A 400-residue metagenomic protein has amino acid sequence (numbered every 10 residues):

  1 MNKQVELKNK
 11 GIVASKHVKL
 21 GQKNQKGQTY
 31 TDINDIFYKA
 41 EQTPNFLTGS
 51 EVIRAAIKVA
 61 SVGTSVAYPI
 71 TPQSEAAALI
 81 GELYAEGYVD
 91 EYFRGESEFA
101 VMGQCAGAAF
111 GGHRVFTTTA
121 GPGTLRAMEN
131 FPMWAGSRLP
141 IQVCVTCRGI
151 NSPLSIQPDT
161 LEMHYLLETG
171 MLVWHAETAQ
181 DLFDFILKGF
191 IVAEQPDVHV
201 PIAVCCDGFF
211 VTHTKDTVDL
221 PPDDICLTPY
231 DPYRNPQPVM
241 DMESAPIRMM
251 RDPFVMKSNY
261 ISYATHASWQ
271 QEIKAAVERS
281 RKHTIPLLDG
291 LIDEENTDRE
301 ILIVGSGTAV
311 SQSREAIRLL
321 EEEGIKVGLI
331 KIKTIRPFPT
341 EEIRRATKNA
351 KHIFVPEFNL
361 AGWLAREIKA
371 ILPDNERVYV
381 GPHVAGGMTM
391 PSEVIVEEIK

Functional and structural regions predicted by a protein language model:
N2-H175, L187, D207, M390-E398: Thiamine diphosphate
K23, P356-K400: Peripheral docking tails and interdomain loops at the edges of cofactor- or intermediate-handling domains
T48-I53, A275-I301, R314, R318: Glycine-/acidic-rich phosphate or pyrophosphate-binding loops and their flanking alpha/beta elements
F93-E96, I330-P337, G381-G386: Short beta->alpha junction loops
G123-R126, R148-S152, D181-L182, F210-T212 (+3 more regions): Short gly/pro/ser/thr-enriched loop/turn and capping motifs at secondary-structure boundaries
V173-R234, H352, F358, V394-K400: Structural signature of the thiamine diphosphate
P201-D293: Conformationally flexible catalytic loops at phosphate/diphosphate-handling active centers
S313-A346: Generic long, charged, amphipathic alpha-helical segments
